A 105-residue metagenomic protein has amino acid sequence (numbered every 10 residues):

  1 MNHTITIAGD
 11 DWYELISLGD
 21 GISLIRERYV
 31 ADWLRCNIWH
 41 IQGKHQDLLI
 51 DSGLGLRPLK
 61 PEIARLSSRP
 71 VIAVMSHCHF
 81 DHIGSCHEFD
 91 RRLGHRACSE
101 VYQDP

Functional and structural regions predicted by a protein language model:
M1-T4, I25-R28, H79: Intrinsically disordered, low-complexity segments enriched in polar/charged residues with Gly/Pro, especially when
N2-D20, R96-P105: Metallo-beta-lactamase
I5-I7, D32, M75: Short gly/ser/thr-rich secondary-structure transition/capping motifs
D11-R65: Conserved beta-strand hairpin/beta-sheet module of binuclear metal-dependent hydrolase folds, prominently
L56-P105: Active-site HxH/HxHxD metal-binding segment of metal-dependent hydrolases
